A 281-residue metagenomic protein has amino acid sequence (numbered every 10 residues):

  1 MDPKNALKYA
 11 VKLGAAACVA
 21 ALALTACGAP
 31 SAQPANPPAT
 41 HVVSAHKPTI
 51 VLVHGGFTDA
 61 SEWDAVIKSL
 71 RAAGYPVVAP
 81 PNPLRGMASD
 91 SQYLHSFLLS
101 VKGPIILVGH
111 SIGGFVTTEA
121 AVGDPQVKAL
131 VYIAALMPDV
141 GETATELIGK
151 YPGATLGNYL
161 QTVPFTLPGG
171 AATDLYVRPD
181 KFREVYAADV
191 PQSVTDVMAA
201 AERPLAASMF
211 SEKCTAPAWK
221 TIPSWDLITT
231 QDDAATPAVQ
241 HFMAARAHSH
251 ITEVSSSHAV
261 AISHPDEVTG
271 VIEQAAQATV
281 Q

Functional and structural regions predicted by a protein language model:
L24-A26: C-terminal motif of bacterial Sec signal peptides marking the signal peptidase cleavage site
G28-P30: Bacterial signal peptide processing site
A45-M87, G123-Q126: Conserved HGGG/HGGXW glycine-rich cap/lid loop of the alpha/beta-hydrolase fold
G55-T58, S111-I112, L136: Active-site glycine-rich loops that stabilize anionic/oxyanionic intermediates across multiple enzyme folds
V108-G113, T117: Gly/Ala-rich beta-loop-alpha elbow adjacent to hydrolase catalytic centers
Q126-V127, V131-G169, A206-M209: Flexible "cap/lid" loop of the alpha/beta hydrolase fold
T229-S256, A275: Conserved loop-alpha-helix segment in the C-terminal half of the alpha/beta-hydrolase fold that carries the catalytic
H250-Q281: Catalytic active-site module of serine/aspartate enzymes centered on a nucleophile-bearing elbow/loop
